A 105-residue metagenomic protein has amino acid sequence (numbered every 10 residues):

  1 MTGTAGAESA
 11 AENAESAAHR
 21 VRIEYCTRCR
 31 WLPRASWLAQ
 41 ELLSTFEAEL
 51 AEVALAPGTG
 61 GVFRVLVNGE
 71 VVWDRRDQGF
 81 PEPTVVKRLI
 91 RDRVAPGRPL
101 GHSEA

Functional and structural regions predicted by a protein language model:
T2-E12, E104-A105: Eukaryotic N-terminal low-complexity, Ser/Thr- and Lys/Arg-rich leader segments that predominantly function as
G6, E12-H19, V62-W73: Conserved N-terminal glycine/acidic-rich loop preference
S9-A48: Local sequence-structure signature of Cys/Sec-based thiol-disulfide redox active-site neighborhoods
E24-R28, E70, R76: Short strand-loop junctions, especially beta-strand C-caps/beta-turns that link beta-sheets to coils or alpha-helices
E47-V71: Amphipathic, hydrophobic secondary-structure cores in small proteins
V71-G97: Non-catalytic, surface beta->alpha helical segment in thiol-disulfide oxidoreductase systems
A95-A105: C-terminal helix/juxtamembrane-tail motif
